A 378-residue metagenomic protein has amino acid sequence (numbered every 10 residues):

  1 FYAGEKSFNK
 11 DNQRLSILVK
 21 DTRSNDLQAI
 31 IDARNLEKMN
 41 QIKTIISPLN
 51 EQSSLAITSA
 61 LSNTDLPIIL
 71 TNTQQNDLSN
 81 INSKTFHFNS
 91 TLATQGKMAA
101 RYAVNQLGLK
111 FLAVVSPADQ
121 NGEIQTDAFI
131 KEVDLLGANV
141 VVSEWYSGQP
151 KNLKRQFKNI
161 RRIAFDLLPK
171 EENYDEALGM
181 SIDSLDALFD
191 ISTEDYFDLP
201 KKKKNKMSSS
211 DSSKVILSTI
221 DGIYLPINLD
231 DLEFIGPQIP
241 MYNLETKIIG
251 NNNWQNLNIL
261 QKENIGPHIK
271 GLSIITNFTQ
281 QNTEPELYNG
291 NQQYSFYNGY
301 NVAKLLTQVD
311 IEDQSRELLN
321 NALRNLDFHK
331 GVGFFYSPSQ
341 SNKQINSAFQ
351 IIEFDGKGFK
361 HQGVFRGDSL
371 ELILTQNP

Functional and structural regions predicted by a protein language model:
F1-P378: Extracytosolic ligand-binding ectodomains
